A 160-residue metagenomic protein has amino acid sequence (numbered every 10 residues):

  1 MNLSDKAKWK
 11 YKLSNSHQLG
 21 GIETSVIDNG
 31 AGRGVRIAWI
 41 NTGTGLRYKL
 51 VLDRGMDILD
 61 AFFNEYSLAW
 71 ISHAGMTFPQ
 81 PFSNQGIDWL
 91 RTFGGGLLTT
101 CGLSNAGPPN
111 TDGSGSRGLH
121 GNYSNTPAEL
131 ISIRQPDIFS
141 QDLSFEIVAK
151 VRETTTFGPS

Functional and structural regions predicted by a protein language model:
M1-S160: Surface-exposed acidic/polar loop and edge beta-strand patches at domain peripheries
